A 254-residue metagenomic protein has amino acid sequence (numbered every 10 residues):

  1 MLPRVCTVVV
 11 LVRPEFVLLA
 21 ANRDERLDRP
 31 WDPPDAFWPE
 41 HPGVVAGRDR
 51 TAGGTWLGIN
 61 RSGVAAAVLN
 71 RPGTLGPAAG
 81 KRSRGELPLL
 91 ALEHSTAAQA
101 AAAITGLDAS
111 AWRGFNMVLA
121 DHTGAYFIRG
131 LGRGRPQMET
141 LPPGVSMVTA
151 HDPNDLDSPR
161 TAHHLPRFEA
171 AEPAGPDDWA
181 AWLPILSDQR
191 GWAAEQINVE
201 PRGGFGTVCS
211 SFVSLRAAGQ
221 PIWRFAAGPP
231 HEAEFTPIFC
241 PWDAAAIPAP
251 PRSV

Functional and structural regions predicted by a protein language model:
M1-V254: N-terminal nucleophile
